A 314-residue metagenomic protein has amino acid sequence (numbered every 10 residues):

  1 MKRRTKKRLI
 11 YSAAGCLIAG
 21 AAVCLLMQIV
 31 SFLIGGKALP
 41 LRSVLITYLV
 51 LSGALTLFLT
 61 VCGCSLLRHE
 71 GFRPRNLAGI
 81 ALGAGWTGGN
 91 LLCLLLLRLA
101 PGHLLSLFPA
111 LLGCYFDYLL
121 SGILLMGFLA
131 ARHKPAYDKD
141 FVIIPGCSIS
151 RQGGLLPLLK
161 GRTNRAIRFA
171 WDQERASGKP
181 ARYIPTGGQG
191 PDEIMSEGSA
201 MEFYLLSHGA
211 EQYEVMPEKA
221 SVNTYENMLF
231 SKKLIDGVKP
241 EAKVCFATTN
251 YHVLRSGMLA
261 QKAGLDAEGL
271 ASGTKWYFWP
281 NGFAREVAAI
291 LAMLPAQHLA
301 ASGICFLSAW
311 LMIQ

Functional and structural regions predicted by a protein language model:
M1-Y137, G237-Q314: Extended hydrophobic blocks
G102-L111, G122-A284: A structural signal for short, hydrophobic/glycine-enriched beta-strand patches
